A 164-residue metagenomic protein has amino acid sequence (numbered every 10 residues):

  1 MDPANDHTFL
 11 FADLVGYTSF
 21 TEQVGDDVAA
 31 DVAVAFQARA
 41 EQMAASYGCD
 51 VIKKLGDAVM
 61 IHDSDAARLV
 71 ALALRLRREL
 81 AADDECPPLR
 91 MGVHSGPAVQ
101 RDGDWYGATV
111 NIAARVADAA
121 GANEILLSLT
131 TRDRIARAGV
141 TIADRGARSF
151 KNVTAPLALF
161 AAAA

Functional and structural regions predicted by a protein language model:
M1-A71: Catalytic NTP-binding/metal-coordinating core of nucleotidyl cyclase/transferase enzymes
M60-A164: Catalytic beta-strand-to-alpha-helix segment of the class III nucleotidyl cyclase homology domain
